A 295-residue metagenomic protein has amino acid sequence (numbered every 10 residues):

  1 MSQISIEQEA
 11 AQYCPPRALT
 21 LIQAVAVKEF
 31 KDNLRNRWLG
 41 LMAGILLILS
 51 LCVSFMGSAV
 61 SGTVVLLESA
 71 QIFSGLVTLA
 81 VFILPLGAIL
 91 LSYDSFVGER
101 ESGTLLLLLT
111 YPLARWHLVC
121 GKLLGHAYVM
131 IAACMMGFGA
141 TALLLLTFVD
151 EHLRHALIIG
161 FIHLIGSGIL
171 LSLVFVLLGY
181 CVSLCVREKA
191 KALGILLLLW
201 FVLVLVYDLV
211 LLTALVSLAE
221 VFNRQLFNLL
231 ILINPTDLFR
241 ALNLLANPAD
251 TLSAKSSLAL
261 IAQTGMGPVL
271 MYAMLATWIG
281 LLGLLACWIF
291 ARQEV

Functional and structural regions predicted by a protein language model:
S2-A43: Aromatic- and glycine-rich beta-strand/loop motifs that create alpha-glucan
S2-I6, A262-V295: Junction motif at the cytosolic side of a transmembrane helix
Y13-C14, C52-F55, L66, A70-A80 (+1 more regions): Secretory targeting signals
M56-T63, F201-G280: Terminal transmembrane helical anchor/hairpin motif
G75-G98: Long, hydrophobic alpha-helical segments
P85-S92, A140, L177-L178, Y207 (+2 more regions): Hydrophobic/aromatic residues in alpha-helical transmembrane segments
S95-Y128: Helix-loop-helix units of permease transmembrane domains in multi-pass membrane transporters, especially ABC
I169-L203, Y207-A219: A structural motif at transmembrane helix-loop-helix junctions in multipass membrane proteins
